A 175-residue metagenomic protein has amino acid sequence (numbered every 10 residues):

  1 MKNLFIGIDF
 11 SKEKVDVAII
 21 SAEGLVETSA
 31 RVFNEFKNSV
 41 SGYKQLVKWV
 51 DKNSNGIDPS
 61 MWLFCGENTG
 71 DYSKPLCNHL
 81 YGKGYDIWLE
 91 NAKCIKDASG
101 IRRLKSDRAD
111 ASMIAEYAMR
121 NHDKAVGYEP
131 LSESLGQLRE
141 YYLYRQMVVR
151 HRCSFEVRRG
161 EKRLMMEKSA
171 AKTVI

Functional and structural regions predicted by a protein language model:
K2-A22, I114: Gly/Thr-rich phosphate-binding beta-strand-loop-beta motif of the actin/hexokinase/Hsp70
K12, G70, C94: Short, glycine/acidic-enriched loop or turn micro-motifs at the edges of active sites
I19-I20, L76-N78, G160-E161: Short amphipathic alpha-helical segments
L25-L63: Nucleic-acid-processing active sites and adjacent nucleic-acid-binding tracks, predominantly divalent metal-dependent
Y43, S73, A111-S112: A general structural signal for well-ordered alpha-helical segments in protein cores
W62-P75: Acidic, metal-coordinating catalytic cores used for nucleic-acid/nucleotide bond scission and strand-transfer chemistry
S73-W88: TOPRIM-like Mg2+-dependent DNA-processing core and adjacent phosphate-binding/basic surface
W88, A92-I175: Long, charge-rich intrinsically disordered scaffolds of nucleic-acid metabolism proteins
